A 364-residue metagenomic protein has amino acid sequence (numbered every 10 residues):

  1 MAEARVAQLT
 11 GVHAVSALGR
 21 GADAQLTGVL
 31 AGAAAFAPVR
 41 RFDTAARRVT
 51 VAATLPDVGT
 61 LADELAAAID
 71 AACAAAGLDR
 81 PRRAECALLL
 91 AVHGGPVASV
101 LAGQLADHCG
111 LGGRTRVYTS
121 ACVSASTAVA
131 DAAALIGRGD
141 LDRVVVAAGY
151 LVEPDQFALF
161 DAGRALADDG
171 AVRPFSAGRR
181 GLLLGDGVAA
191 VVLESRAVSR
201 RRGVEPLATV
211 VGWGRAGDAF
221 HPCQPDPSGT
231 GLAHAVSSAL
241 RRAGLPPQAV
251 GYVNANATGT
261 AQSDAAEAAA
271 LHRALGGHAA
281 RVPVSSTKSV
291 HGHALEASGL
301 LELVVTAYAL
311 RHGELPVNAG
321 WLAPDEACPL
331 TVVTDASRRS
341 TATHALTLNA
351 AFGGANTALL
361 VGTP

Functional and structural regions predicted by a protein language model:
A2, L18-P96, A235, A239-P247: Conserved active-site "lid/cap" helical segment
A2-A4, A37-D63, V92-D131, D140 (+3 more regions): Conserved catalytic cysteine-centered active-site region of acyl-thioester-dependent Claisen-condensing enzymes
R5-S16, D23, T27-V51, A171-A243 (+1 more regions): Condensing-enzyme catalytic core mediating Claisen C-C bond formation in acyl metabolism
V6, H13, A17, V58 (+8 more regions): Cysteine-centered functional microenvironments
C109, R116-A148, L184-V204, H293-L315 (+2 more regions): Active-site-proximal alpha-helical scaffold in enzymes
D140-A162, D168-V172, R179, W213-P227 (+2 more regions): Acyl-CoA/ACP chain-elongation machinery
P227, L232-Y252, A257-A279: A glycine- and small/hydrophobic-rich beta-loop-beta segment that serves as a flexible "lid/hinge" or phosphate-binding
